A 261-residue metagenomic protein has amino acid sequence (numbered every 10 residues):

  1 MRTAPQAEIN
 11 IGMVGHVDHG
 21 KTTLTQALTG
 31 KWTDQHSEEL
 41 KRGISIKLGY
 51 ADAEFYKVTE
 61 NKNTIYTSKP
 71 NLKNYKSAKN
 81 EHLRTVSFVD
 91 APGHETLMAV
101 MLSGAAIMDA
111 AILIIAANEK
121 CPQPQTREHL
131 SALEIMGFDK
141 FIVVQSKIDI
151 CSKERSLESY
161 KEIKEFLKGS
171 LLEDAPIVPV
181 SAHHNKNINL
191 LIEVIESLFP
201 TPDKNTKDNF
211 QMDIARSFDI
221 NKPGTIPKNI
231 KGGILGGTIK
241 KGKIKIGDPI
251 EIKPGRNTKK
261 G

Functional and structural regions predicted by a protein language model:
M1-A91: Conserved G1/Walker A P-loop phosphate-binding module
R2-P5, V14-H16, E38-I44, S77-N80 (+6 more regions): Replace "in large, NTP-powered and nucleic-acid-processing enzymes" with "in large, NTP-powered factors and other
T3, E165-G261: Conserved catalytic-core segments of large NTP-driven translation/proteostasis enzymes
A4-G30, R84-F88, I107, L113-I115 (+3 more regions): Helix-rich terminal scaffold detector
M13-G15, D90, Q145, R216 (+1 more regions): Flexible glycine-/small-residue-rich
A27-K31, Y56, G104, M108 (+7 more regions): Conserved, well-folded catalytic cores of nucleic-acid-processing and energy-transducing macromolecular machines
H82-S87, A91-L97, A105-H129, E134-E158: Conserved Switch II/interswitch segment of TRAFAC-class P-loop GTPases
